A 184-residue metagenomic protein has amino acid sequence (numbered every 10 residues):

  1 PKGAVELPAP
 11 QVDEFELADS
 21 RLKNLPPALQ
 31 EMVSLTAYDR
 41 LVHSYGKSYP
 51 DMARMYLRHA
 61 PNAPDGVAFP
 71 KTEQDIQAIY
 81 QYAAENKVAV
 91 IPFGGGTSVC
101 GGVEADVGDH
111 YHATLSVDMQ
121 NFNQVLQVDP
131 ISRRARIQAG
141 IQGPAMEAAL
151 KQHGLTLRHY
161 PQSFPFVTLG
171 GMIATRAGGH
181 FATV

Functional and structural regions predicted by a protein language model:
P1-V184: Noncatalytic alpha-helical scaffold of FAD-dependent oxidoreductases
